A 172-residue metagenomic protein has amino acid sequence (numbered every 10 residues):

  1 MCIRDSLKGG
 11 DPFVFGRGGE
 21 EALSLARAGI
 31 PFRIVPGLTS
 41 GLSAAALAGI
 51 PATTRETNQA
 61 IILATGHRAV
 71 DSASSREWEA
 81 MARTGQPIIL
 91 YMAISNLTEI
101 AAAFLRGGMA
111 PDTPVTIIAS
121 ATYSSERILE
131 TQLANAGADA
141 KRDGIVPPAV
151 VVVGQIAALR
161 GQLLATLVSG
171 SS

Functional and structural regions predicted by a protein language model:
R4, R17, N58-A60, A64 (+1 more regions): A contiguous loop/helix-start segment that scaffolds small-molecule binding in enzyme catalytic cores
R4-R68: Short glycine-cluster motifs
